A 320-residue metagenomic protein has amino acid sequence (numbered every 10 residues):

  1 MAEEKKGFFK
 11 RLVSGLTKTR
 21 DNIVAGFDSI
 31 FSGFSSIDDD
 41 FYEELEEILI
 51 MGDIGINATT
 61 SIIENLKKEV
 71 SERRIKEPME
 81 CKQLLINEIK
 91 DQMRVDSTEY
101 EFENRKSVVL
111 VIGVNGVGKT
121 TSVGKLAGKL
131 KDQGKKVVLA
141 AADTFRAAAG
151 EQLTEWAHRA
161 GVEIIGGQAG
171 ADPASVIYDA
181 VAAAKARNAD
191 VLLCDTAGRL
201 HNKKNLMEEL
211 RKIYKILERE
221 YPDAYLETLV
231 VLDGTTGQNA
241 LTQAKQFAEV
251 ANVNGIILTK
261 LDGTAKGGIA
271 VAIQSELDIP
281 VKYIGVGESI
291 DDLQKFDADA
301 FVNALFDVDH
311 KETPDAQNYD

Functional and structural regions predicted by a protein language model:
M1-T98, N104-V111, L126-G128, D132-V138 (+3 more regions): Non-catalytic terminal/linker segments enriched in charged/polar, low-complexity residues
K90-D320: P-loop/Walker A NTP-binding module and the surrounding RecA-like catalytic core of P-loop NTPases
